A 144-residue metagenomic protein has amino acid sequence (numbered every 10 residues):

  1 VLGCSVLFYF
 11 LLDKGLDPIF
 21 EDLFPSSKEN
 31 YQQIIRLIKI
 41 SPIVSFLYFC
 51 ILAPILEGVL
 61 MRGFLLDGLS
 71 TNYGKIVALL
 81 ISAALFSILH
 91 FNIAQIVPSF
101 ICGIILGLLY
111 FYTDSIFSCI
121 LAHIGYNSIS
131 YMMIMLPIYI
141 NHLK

Functional and structural regions predicted by a protein language model:
V1-A53, T71, I140-K144: Juxtamembrane helix-loop-helix connectors linking adjacent transmembrane helices in multi-pass membrane enzymes
L2-G3, I43-L47, I76-I81, I96-V97 (+1 more regions): Hydrophobic alpha-helical transmembrane segments
D13-E21, M61, N127-S130, I134: Alpha-helical transmembrane segments and their lipid-water interface positions in multi-pass membrane proteins
L56-I81, L108-S115: Membrane-interface helix/loop boundary segments of multi-pass membrane proteins
A83, S87, I93-K144: Functionally important transmembrane alpha-helices
